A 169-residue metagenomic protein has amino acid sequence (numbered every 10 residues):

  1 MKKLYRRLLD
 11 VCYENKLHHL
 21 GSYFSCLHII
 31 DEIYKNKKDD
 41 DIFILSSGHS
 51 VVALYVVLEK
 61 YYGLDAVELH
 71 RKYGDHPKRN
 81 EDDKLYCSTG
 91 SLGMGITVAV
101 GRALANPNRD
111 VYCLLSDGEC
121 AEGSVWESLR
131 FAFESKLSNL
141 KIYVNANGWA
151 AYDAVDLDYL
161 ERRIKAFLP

Functional and structural regions predicted by a protein language model:
K2-L17, N145: N-terminal capping segment at the start of a domain
L8-L9, P107-R109, N139-I142: A short alpha-helix capping/helix-coil boundary motif
E14-L17, G21-S135: Cofactor-binding active-site loop characterized by glycine-rich and histidine/acidic residues
L140-W149, A154-P169: Conserved thiamine diphosphate
